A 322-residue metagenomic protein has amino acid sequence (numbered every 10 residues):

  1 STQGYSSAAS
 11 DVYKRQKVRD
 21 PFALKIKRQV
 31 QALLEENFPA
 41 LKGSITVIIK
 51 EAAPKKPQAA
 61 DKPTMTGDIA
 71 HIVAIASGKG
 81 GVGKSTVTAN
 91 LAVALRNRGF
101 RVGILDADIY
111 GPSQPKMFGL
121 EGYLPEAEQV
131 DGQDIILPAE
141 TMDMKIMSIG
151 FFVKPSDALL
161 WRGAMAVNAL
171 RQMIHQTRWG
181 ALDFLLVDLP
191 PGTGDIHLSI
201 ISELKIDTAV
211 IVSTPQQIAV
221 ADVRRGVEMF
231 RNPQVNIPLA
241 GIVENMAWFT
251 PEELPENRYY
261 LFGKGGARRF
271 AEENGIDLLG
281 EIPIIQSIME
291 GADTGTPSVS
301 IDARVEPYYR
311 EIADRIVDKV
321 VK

Functional and structural regions predicted by a protein language model:
T2-A9, Y13: Single conserved hydrophobic/aromatic residue that forms the stacking wall/gate of nucleotide- or nucleobase-binding
P21-A76: Extreme N-terminal, non-catalytic leader segments that precede Walker-type/kinase nucleotide-binding cores
L24, R28, Q176-W179, D183-F184 (+2 more regions): Conserved catalytic-core segment of NTP-binding enzymes
I69, G80, D106, Q114 (+8 more regions): Residue-level signature of catalytic and energy-coupling elements of molecular machines, predominantly ATP/GTP-dependent
H71-D108: Walker A/P-loop phosphate-binding motif and the immediately C-terminal alpha-helix
L95-L159: Phosphate-binding loop that captures ATP/GTP phosphates
F152-G194: Cytosolic-facing regulatory segments adjacent to core modules
T294-A303: C-terminal boundary of histidine-terminating zinc-finger modules
